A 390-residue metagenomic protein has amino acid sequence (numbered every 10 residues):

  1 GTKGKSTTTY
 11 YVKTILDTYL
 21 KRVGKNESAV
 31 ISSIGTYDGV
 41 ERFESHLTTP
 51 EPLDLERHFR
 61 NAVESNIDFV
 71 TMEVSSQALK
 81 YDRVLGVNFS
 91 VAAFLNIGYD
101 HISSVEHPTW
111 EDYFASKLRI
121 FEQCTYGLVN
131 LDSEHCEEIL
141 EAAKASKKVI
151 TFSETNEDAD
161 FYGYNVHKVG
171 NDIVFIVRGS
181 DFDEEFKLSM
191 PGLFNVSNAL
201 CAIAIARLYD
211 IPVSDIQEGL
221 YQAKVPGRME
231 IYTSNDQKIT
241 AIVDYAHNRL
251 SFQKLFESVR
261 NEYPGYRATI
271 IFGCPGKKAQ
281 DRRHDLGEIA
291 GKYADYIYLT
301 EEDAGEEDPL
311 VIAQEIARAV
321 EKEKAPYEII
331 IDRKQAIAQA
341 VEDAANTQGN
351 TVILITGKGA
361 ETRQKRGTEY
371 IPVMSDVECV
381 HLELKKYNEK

Functional and structural regions predicted by a protein language model:
G1-G127, L131, H135-K148, Y263 (+1 more regions): Phosphate-binding loop of NTP-binding sites
K5-V12, V74, A78-L79, V196-S197 (+3 more regions): Short glycine/serine/threonine-rich phosphate/pyrophosphate-binding segments that cradle anionic phosphate groups
S32, V74, L131, S153 (+2 more regions): Short loop/edge segments at beta-strand edges and connector loops that shape dinucleotide/nucleotide cofactor-binding
E64-S65, S90-A241, A317-K324: Acidic, Mg2+-coordinating active-site environments of NTP-dependent enzymes
F69, S90-V91, C201, N350-L354: Short SAM/SAH-binding signature in class I
S75-L79, E157-A159, A223-V225, D332-A336: Short acidic loop-to-helix transition motifs that present clustered carboxylates
K80-D82, I102-S103, E137-E138, A159-D160 (+3 more regions): Glycine/Thr-rich phosphate-binding loops of Rossmann-like dinucleotide-binding domains
K148, A204-S214, E218, K224-G227 (+1 more regions): ATP-dependent carboxylate-amine ligase
